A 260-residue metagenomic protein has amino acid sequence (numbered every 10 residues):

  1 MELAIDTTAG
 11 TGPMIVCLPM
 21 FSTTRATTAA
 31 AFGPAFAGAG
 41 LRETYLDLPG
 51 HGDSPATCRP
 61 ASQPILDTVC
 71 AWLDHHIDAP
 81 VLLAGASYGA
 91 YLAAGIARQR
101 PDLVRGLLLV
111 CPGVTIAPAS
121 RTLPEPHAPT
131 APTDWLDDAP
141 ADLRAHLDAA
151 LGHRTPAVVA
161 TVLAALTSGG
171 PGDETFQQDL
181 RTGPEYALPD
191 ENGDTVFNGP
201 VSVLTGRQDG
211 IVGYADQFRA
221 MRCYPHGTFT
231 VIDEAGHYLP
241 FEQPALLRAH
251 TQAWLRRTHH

Functional and structural regions predicted by a protein language model:
T7-P55: Conserved HGGG/HGGXW glycine-rich cap/lid loop of the alpha/beta-hydrolase fold
F21, R207-D209, E234-G236: Acidic beta-to-alpha connecting loop that harbors the catalytic carboxylate
R42-A84, A249: Active-site loop/oxyanion-hole signature of alpha/beta-hydrolase fold enzymes
G85, G89-A93: Gly/Ala-rich beta-loop-alpha elbow adjacent to hydrolase catalytic centers
A94, R98, L107-L136: Flexible "cap/lid" loop of the alpha/beta hydrolase fold
D137-T195: Conserved alpha/beta-hydrolase catalytic His-Asp/Glu region
Q177-R222, V231: Conserved serine/cysteine hydrolase catalytic core
A235-P244, R248: Catalytic histidine-centered segment of alpha/beta-hydrolase-like enzymes
